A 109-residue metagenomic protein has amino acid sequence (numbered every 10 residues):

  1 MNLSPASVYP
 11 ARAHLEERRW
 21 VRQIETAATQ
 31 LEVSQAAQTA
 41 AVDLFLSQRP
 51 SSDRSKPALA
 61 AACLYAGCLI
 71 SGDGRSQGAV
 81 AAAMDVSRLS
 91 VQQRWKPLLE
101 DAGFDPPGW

Functional and structural regions predicted by a protein language model:
M1-W109: Non-catalytic, interaction-prone regions of core transcription and DNA-replication machinery
